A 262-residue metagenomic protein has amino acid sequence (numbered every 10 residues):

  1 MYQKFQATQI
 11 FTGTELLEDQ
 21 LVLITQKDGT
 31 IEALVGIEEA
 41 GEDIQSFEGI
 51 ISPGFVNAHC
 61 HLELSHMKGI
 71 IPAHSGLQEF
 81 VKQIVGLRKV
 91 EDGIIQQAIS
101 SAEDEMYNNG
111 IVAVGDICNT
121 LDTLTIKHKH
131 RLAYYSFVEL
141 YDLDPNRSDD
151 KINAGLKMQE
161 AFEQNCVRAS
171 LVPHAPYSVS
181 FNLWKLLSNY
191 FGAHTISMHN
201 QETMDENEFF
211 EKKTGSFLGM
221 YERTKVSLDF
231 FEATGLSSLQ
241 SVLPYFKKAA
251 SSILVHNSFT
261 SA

Functional and structural regions predicted by a protein language model:
M1-K4, Q9-S52: Histidine-rich, glycine-flanked metal-binding segment
I50-I51, K68-R131, K151-Q164: Alpha-helical scaffold segments that flank or form the walls of functional sites
P53-S65, T195-M204: Histidine-centered catalytic micro-motifs
V56, A113, A133-Y135, R168-V172 (+2 more regions): Structural preference for beta-strand elements that scaffold enzyme active sites
H61, N119, E139-L143, H174-P176 (+2 more regions): Active-site beta-loop-alpha junctions enriched in small/polar residues
H66-Q97, Y135-Y141, M204-A249: Active-site gating loops and adjacent loop-to-helix segments of metal-dependent hydrolytic enzymes
S100, V112, A154-T195: Active-site gating/metal-coordination segments in enzymes
H174-L186, F230-T234, S238-A262: Active-site-adjacent C-terminal substructures of enzyme catalytic domains
